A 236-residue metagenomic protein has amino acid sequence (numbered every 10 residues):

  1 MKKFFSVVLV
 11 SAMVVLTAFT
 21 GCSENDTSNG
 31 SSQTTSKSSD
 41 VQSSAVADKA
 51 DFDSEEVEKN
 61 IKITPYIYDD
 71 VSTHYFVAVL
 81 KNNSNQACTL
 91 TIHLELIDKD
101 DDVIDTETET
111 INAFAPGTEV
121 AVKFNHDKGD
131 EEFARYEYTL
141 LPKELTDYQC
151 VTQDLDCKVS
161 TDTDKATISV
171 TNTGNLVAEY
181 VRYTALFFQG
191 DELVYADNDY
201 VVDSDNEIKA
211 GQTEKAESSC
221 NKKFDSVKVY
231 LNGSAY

Functional and structural regions predicted by a protein language model:
M1-F4: Positively charged n-region of N-terminal signal peptides that target proteins for export
T17-G21: C-terminal motif of bacterial Sec signal peptides marking the signal peptidase cleavage site
E24-V71, Y75: N-terminal, intrinsically disordered, polar/charged segments of Gram-positive cell-envelope systems that serve as
D70-V77, S160-T167, E214: Short, solvent-exposed loop/turn segments enriched in Ser/Thr/Gly
L80-S84, V170-G174: Asparagine-centered strand-capping/turn motif at beta-strand->loop junctions
N83-D102, L141, V177-V194: Short acidic, flexible loop segments centered on an aromatic residue
D102-D130, Y195-K223: Intrinsically disordered, low-complexity Pro/Gly/Ser/Thr-rich segments with frequent PxxP/GP/PP motifs and embedded
F124-K165, S218-Y236: Terminal connector regions
